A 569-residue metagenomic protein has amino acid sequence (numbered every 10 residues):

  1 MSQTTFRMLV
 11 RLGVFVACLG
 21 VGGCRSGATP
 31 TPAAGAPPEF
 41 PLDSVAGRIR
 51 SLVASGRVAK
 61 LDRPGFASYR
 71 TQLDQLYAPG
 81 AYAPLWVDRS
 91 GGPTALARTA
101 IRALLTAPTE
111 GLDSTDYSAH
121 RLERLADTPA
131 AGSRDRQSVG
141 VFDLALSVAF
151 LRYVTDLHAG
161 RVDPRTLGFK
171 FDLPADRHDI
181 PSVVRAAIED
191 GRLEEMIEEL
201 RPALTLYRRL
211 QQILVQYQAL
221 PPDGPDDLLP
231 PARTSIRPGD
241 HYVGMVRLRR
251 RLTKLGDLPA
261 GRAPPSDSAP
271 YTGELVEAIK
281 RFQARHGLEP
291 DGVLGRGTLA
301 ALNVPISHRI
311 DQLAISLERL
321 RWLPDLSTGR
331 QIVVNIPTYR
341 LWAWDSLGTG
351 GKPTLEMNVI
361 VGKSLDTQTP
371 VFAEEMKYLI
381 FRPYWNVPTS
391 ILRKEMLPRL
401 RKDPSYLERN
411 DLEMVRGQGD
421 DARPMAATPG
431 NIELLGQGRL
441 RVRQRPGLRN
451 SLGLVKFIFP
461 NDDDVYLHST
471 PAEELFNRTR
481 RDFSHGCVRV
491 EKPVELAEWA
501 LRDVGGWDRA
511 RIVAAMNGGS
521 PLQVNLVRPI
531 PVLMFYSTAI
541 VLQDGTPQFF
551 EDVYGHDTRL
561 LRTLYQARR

Functional and structural regions predicted by a protein language model:
M1, L19, R25-P129: Zn2+-dependent metallopeptidase catalytic domains
S2-G13: Bacterial N-terminal signal peptides that target proteins for export
R11-V21: Bacterial N-terminal signal peptides
G23-D74, A78, L144, V148-R152 (+2 more regions): Well-ordered beta-sheet/strand-loop patches within structured domains
G91-F171, D190: A cross-kingdom signal targeting lumenal/periplasmic-facing segments of multi-pass membrane and secretory-pathway
